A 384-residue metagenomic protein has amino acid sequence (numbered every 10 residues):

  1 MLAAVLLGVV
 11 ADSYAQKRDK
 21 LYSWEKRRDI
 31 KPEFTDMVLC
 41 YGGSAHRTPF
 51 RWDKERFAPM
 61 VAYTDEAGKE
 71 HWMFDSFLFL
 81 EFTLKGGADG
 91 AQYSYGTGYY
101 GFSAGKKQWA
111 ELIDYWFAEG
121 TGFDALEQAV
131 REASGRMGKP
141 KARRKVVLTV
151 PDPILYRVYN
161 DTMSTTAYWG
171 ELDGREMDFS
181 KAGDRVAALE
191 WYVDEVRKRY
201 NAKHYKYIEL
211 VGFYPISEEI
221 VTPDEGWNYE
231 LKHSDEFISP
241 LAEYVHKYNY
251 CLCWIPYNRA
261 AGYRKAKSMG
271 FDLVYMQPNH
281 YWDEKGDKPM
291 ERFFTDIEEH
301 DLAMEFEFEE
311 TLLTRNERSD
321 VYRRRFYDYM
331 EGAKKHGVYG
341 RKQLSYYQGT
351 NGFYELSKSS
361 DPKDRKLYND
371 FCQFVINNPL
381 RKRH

Functional and structural regions predicted by a protein language model:
M1-G8: Bacterial N-terminal signal peptides
S13-A15: Boundary at the C-terminal end of the N-terminal hydrophobic targeting segment
R18-E190: N-terminal catalytic cores of secreted or lumenal carbohydrate-active enzymes
K31-C40, H71-F79, K141-V147, I208-Y214 (+4 more regions): Structural preference for beta-strand elements that scaffold enzyme active sites
F50-Y63, Y99-S134, E171-Y200, N228-E243 (+3 more regions): Well-ordered, non-membrane alpha-helical segments in soluble/globular domains
E70, F74-D75, L80, Y257-G262 (+1 more regions): Substrate-binding cleft of secreted/luminal carbohydrate-active enzymes
A142-I154, R175-V193, V211-P215, L241-Y263 (+1 more regions): Aromatic-lined carbohydrate-recognition surfaces of secreted/lumenal glycan-active proteins
Y192, I216, I220-F237, A242 (+3 more regions): Extracellular glycoside hydrolase catalytic/binding regions
